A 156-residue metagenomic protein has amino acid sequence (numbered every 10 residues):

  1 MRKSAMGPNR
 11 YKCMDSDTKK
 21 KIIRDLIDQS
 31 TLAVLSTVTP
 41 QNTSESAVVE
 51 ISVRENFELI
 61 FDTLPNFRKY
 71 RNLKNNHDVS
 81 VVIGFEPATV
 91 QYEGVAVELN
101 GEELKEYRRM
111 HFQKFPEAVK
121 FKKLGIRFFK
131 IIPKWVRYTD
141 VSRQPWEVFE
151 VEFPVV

Functional and structural regions predicted by a protein language model:
R2-D15, T89-V156: Charged, gly/pro-rich active-site loop segments
C13, N66-H77, A118-F121: Short, solvent-exposed cationic patches
C13-L32: Short, basic/aromatic recognition patches
K19-I22, K69, Y107: Hydrophobic alpha-helical segments typical of transmembrane helices and their membrane-interface/capping positions
I27-D28, K74-N75, F112: Alpha-helix boundary recognition
S30-P65, R71-L73, V79-I83, Q91-E93: Short beta-strand segments
T31-L32, D78, P116, V136: Generic structural signal for secondary-structure transition and capping sites
V53-E55, R68-R71, L99-G101, W146-V148: A short local loop/turn or secondary-structure capping micro-motif enriched for an aromatic residue
